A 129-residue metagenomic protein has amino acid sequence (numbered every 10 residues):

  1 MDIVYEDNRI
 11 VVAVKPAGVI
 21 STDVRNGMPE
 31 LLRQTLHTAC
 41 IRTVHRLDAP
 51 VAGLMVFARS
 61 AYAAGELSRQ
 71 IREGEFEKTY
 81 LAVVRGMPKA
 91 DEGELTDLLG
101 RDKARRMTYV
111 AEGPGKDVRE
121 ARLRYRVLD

Functional and structural regions predicted by a protein language model:
M1-D129: RNA pseudouridine synthases
